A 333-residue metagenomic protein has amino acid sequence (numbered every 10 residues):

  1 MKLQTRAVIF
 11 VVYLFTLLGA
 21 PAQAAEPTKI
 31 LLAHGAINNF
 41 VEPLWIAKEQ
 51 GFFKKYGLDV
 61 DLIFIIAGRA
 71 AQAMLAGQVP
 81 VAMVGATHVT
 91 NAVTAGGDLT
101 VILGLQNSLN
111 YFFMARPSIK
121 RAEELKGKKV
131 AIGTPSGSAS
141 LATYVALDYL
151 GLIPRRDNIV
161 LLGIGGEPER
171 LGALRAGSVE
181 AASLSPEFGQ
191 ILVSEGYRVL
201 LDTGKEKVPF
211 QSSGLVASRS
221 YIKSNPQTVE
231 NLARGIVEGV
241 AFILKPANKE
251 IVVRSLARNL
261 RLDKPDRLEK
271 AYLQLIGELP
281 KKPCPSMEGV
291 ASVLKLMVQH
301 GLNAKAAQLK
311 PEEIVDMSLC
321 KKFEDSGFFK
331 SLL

Functional and structural regions predicted by a protein language model:
M1-Q4: N-terminal secretory signal peptides that target proteins for export/translocation
V8-G19: Bacterial N-terminal signal peptides
A20-A24: Sec/Tat signal peptide C-region and signal peptidase I cleavage site
A25-G166, R170-A176, E180-P186, V199-T203 (+1 more regions): Short, glycine-/small- and polar/acidic-enriched structural segments that line small-molecule recognition paths
T87-H88, P168-L260: Pocket-lining segment of extracytoplasmic ligand-binding domains
K223-A306: Secondary-structure end/capping motifs
L294-L333: Conserved C-terminal helix/tail region of periplasmic/extracytoplasmic solute-binding proteins
